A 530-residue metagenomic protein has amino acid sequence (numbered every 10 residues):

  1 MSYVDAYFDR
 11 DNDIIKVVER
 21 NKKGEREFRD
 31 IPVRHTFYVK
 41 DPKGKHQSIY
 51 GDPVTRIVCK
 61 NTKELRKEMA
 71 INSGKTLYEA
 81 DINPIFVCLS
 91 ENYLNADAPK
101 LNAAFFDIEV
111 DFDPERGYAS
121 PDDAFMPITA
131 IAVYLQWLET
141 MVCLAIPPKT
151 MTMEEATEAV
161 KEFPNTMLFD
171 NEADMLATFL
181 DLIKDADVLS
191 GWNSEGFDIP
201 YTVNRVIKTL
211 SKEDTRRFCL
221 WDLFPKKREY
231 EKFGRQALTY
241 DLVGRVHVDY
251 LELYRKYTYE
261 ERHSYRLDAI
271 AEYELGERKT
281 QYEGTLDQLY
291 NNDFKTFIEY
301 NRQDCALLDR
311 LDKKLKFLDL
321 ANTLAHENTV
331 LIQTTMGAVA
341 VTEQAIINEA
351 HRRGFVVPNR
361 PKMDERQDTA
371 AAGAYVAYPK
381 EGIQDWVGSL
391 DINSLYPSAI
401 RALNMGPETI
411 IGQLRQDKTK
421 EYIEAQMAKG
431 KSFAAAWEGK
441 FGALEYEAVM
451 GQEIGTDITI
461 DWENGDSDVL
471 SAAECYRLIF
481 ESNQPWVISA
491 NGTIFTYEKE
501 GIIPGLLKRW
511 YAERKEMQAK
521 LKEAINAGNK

Functional and structural regions predicted by a protein language model:
M1-D81, K184, K208-D241, G276 (+11 more regions): Non-catalytic nucleic-acid-binding interfaces of large nucleic-acid enzymes and RNP effectors
D5-H46, F86-V188: Conserved RNase H-like, two-metal-ion catalytic cores of nucleic-acid enzymes
D81-I82, F86, E91, N95-E115 (+3 more regions): Extended, Lys/Arg-enriched charged tracts that mediate electrostatic binding to polyanionic substrates
S120-D122, P200-E213, A325-T329, A402-T409: Short secondary-structure boundary/capping segments
C143-E261: Conserved DEDDh/DEDDy metal-dependent 3′-5′ exonuclease domain
K184-T202, I207, Y250-T342: Acidic, Mg2+-coordinating catalytic module of metal-dependent nucleases/exonucleases that use a two-metal-ion mechanism
D287-S432, L521, N529-K530: Common nucleic-acid-contacting/processivity interface regions adjacent to the catalytic cores of nucleic-acid enzymes
I392-K530: Helical catalytic core of nucleic-acid polymerases
